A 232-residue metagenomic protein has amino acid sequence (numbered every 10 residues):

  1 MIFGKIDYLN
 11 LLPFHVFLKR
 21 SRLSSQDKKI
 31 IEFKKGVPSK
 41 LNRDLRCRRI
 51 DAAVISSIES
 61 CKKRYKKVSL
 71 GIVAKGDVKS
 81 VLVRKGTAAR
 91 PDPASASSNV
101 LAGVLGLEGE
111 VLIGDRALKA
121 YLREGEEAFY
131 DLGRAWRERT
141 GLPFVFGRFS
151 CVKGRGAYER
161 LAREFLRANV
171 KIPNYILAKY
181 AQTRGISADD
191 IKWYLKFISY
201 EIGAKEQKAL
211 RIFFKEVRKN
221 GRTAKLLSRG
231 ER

Functional and structural regions predicted by a protein language model:
M1-R232: Domain-level signature for soluble enzymes in the chorismate/prephenate branch of the shikimate pathway
